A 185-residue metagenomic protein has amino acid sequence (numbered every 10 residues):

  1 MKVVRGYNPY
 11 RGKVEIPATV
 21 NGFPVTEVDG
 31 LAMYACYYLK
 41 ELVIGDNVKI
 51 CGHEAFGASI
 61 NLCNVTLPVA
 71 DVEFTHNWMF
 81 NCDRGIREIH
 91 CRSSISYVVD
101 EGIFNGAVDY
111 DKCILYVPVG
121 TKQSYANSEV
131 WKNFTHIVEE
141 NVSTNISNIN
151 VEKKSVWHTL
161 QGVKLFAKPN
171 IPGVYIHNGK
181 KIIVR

Functional and structural regions predicted by a protein language model:
M1-P9: GGW-centered surface loops in extracellular recognition modules
P9-E27, C36-I50, S59-F74, D83-V98 (+2 more regions): Structural signature of tandem-repeat unit edges
N21-G22, N150-K153, K168-N170: Short, small/polar residue-rich loop motifs at catalytic or cofactor-binding pockets
D29-A32, G52-G57, H76-M79, I103: Consensus positions within tandem repeat domains that build extended binding/scaffold surfaces
M79-C82, G102-V108, S128-E129: A structural signal for leucine-rich repeat
N127-S143: A recurrent domain-boundary module in secreted/ectodomain proteins
V138-Q161: Residue-level detector of functionally pivotal "anchor" positions at catalytic/ligand-binding pockets or at interdomain
V174-R185: C-terminal tail/sorting-segment detector
